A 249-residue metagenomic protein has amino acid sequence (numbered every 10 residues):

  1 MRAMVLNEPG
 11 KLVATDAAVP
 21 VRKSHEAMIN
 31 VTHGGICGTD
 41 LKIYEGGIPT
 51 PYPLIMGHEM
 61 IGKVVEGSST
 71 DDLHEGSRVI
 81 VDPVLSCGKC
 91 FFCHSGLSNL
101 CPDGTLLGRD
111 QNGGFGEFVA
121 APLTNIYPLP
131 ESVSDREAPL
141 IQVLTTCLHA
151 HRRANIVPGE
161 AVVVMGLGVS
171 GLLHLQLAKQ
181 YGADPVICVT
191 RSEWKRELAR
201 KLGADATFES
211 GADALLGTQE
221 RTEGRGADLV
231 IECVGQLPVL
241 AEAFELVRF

Functional and structural regions predicted by a protein language model:
N7, A18-V19, P51-G57, L107-Q111: Short Gly/Pro-enriched turn/cap motifs at secondary-structure boundaries
P20-G34, E45-F91, P130-S132: Glycine-rich beta-strand-centered segment in the early N-terminal region that forms part of a ligand/cofactor-binding
T39-I43: Cytochrome P450 core scaffold surrounding the K-helix E-X-X-R motif and the conserved "meander" helix-loop region
P53, D82, F118, P139 (+4 more regions): Glycine- and other small-residue-rich loops at beta-strand/loop junctions that grip anionic moieties
V79, V162, G226-V230: Receiver (REC) domain switch-region micro-motif
C87-M165: NAD(P)H dinucleotide-binding glycine-rich loop of Rossmann-like/cofactor-binding domains, especially the beta1-alpha1
V133-A212, L216: Mid-domain Rossmann-like dinucleotide-binding core that forms the NAD(H)/NADP(H) cofactor-binding site
A154, E197-F249: Glycine-rich cofactor phosphate-binding loops and adjacent beta1-alpha1 units of small-molecule cofactor enzyme domains
